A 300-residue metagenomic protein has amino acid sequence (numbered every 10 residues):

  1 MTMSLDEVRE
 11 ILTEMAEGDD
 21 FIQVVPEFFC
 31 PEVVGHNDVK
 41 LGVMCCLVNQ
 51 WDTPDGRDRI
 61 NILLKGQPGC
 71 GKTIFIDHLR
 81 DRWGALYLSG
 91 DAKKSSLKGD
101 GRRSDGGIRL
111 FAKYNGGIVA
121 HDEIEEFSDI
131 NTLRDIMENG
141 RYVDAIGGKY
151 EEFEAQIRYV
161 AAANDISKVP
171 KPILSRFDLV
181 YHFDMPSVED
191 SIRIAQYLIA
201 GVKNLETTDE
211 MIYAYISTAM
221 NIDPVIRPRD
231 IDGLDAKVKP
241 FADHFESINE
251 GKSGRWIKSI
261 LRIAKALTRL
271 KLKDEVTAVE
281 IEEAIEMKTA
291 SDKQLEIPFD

Functional and structural regions predicted by a protein language model:
S4-N221, I260: Conserved ASCE/P-loop NTPase catalytic core
V24, V160, V180, S187-E296: Basic, amphipathic alpha-helical bundle interface domains used for macromolecular binding and assembly
F299-D300: Trafficking entry modules
